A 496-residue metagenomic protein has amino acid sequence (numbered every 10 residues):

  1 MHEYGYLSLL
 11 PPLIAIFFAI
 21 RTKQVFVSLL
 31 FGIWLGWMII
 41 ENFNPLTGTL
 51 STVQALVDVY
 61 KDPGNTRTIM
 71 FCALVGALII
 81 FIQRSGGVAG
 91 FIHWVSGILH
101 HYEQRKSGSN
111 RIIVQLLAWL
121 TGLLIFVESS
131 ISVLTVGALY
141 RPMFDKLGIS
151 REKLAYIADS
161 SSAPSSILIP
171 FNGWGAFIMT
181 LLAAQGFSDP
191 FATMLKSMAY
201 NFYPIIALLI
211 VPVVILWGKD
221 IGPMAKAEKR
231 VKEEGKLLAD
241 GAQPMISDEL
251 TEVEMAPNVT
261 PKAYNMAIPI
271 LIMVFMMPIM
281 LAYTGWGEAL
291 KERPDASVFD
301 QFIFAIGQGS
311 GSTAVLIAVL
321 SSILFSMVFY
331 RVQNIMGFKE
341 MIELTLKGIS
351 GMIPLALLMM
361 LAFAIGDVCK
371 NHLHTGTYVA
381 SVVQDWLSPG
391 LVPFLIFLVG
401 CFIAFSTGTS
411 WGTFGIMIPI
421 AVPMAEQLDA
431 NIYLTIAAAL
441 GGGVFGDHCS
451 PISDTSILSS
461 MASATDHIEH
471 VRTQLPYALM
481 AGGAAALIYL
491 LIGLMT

Functional and structural regions predicted by a protein language model:
M1-A77, G90, W94, I98 (+2 more regions): Hydrophobic transmembrane alpha-helices of multi-pass solute/ion transporters
L9-L29, Q115-A118, E152-S160, P164-I167 (+3 more regions): Alpha-helical transmembrane segments and their helix-start/interface "positive-inside/aromatic belt" motifs in integral
L10-R21, F31-I39, F71-I80, A118-I125 (+10 more regions): Hydrophobic core segments of alpha-helical transmembrane domains in multi-pass membrane transport and ion-translocation
L46-A155, I335-L428: Membrane-embedded alpha-helical segments and adjacent helix-loop junctions characteristic of multi-pass solute
F91-W94, I131-M143, N172-G186, G412-P423 (+2 more regions): Re-entrant/interfacial helical elements at transmembrane boundaries that shape and gate the permeation pathway
S107-I125, I149-W174, S188-I206, A227-R230 (+2 more regions): Alpha-helical transmembrane segments of multi-pass membrane proteins
M143-L237, V253-N265, S456-I488, G493-T496: Membrane-core helix-loop-helix motifs of multi-pass transport proteins
T193, A207-Q308, L320-E343, A462 (+2 more regions): Long, contiguous bundles of hydrophobic transmembrane helices that form the permeation core of multi-pass
